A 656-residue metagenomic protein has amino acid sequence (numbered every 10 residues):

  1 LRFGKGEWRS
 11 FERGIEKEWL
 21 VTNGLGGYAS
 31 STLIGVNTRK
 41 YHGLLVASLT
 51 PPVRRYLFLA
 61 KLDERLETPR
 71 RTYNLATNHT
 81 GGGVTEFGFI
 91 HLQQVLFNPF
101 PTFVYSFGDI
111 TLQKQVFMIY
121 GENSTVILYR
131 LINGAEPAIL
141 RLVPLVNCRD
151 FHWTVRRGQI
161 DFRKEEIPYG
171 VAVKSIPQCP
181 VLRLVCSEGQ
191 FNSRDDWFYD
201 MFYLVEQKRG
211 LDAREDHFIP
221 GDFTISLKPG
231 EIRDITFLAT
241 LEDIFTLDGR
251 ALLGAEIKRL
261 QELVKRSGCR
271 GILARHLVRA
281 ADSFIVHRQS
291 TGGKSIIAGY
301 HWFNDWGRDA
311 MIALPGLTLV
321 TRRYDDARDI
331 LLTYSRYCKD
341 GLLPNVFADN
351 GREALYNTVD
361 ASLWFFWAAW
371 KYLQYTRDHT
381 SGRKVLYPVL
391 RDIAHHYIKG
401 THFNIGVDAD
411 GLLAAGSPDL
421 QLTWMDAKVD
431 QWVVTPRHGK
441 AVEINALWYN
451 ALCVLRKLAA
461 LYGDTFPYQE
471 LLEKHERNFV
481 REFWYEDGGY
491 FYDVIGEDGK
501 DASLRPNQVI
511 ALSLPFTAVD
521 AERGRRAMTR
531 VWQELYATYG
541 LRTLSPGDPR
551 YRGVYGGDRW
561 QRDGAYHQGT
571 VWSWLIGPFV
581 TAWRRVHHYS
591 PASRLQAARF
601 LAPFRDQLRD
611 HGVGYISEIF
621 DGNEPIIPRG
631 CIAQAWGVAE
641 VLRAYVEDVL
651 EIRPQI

Functional and structural regions predicted by a protein language model:
L1-I656: Acidic, mature catalytic/reactive cores of soluble proteins
